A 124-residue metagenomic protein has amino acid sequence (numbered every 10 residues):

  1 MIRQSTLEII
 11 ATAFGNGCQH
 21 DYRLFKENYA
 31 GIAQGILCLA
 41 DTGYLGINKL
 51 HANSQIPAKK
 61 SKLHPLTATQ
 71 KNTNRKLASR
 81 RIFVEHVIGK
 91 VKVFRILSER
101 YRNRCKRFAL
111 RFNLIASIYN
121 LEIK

Functional and structural regions predicted by a protein language model:
M1-K124: Short, well-ordered secondary-structure "scaffold" segments embedded in the functional core of diverse domains
